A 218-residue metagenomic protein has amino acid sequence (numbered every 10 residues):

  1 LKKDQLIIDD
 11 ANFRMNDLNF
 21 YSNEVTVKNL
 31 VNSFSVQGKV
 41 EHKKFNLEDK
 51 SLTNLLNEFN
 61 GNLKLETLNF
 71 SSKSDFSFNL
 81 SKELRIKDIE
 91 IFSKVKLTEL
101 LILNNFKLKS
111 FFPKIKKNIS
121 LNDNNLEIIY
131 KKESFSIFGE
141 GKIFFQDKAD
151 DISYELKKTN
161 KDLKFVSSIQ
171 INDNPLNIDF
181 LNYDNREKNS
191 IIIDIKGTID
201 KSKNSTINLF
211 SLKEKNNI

Functional and structural regions predicted by a protein language model:
L1-I218: Membrane-proximal interfacial segments on either side of biological membranes
